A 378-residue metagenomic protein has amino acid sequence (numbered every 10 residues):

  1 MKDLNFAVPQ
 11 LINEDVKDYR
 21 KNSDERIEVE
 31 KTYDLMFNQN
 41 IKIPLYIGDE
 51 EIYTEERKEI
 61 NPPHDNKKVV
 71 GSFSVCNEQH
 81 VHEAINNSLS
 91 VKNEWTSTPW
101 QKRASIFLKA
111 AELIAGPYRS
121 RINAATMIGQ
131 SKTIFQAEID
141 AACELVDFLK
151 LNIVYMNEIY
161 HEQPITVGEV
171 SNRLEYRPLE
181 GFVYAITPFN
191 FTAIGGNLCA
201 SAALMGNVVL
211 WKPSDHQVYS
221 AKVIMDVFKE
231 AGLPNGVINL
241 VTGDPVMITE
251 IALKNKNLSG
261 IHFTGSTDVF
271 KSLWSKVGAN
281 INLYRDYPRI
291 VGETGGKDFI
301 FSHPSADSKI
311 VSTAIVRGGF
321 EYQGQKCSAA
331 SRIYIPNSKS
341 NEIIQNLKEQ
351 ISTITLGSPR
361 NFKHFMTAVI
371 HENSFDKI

Functional and structural regions predicted by a protein language model:
M1-D65, V69: Hydrophobic face of amphipathic alpha-helices that form TPR/SEL1-like repeat modules and related alpha-solenoid
T54-E55, E59-N61, N66-Y160: Glycine-rich loop-to-alpha-helix module at the N-terminal edge of alpha/beta enzyme cores
N61-P63, G129, A137-D140, N152 (+9 more regions): Generic beta-strand/beta-sheet core signal
K67, S88, R103, G206 (+5 more regions): Residue-level signal for inorganic ion chemistry
H161-N235, K309: Conserved small-residue-rich beta-alpha loop and adjacent elements that most often cradle the phosphate/pyrophosphate
N172-L174, N239-H262: A structured beta-alpha segment of the ubiquitous adenosine-cofactor-binding alpha/beta core
S201-A203, A252, N282: Hydrophobic/aromatic ligand-binding patch that stacks against planar heteroaromatic rings of cofactors or nucleotides
V227-G232, K254-K256, G260, T267-I378: ALDH superfamily catalytic-core signature
